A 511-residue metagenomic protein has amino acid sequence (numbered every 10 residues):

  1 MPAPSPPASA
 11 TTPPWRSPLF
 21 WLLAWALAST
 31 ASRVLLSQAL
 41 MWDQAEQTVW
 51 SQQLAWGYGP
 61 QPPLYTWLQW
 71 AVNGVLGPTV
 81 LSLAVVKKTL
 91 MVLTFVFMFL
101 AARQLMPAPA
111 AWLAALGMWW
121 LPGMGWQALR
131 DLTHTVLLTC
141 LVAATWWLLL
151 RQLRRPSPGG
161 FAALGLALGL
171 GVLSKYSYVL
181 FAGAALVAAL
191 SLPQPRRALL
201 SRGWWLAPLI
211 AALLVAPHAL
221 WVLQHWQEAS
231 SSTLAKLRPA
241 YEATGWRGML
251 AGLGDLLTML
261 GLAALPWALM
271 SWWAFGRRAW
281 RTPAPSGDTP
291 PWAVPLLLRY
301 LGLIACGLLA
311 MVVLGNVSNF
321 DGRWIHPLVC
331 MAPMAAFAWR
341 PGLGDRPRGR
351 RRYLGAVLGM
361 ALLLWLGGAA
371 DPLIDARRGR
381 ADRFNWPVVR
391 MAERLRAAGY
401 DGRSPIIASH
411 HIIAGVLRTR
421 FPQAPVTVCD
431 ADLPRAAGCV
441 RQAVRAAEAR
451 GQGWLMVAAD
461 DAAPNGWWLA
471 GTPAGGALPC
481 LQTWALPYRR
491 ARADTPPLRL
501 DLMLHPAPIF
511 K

Functional and structural regions predicted by a protein language model:
W15, M98-W120, T139-C140: Transmembrane-helix signature of polytopic, membrane-embedded enzymes that assemble or transfer cell-envelope glycans
L22, A114-G123, L168, V172 (+1 more regions): Short helix- or helix-capping micro-motifs that position conserved polar/aromatic residues at function-defining sites
S32-T48, G57-A71, G77-S82, W226 (+1 more regions): Extracytoplasmic catalytic/substrate-binding loops of multi-pass membrane glycan-assembly enzymes
V85-M106, A143-A144, L148: Transmembrane-helix motifs of polytopic, lipid-linked glycan transferases
Q127-L137: Short acidic/glycine- and proline-prone juxtamembrane loop motifs at membrane-interface regions of multi-pass membrane
T145-A163: Membrane-interface transmembrane helices that cradle and orient dolichyl/undecaprenyl
A182-A293, I304: Transmembrane-lumen/periplasm boundary regions of multi-pass, lipid-linked membrane glycan transferases
G315-G322, G344-D401, H410-T427, D432-P434 (+1 more regions): Membrane-proximal, lumen/periplasm-facing interface regions of secretory-pathway glyco- and lipid-modifying enzymes
